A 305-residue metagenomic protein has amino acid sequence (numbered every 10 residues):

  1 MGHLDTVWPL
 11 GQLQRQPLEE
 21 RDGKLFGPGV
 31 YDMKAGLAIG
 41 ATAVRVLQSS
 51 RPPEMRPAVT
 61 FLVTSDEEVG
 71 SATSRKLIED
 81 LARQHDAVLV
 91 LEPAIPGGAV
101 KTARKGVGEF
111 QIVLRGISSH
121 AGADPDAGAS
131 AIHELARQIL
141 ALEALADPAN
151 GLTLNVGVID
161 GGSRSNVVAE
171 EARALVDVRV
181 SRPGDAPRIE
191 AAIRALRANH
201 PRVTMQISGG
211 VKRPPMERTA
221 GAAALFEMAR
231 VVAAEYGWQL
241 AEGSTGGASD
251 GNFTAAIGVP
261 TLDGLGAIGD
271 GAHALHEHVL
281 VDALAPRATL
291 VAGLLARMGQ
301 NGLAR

Functional and structural regions predicted by a protein language model:
M1-G2, L62-T64, L89-E92, V113-R115 (+1 more regions): Short beta-strand segments
M1-V63, L275, L280, A285-P286: Active-site metal-coordination/substrate-binding segment of hydrolases, especially metallo-dependent peptidases
W8, P93-G98, T102, E109-R305: Metal-dependent amide/peptide-bond hydrolase catalytic core, centered on the "pita-bread" metallohydrolase fold
Q14, R21, Q84, I257-G258: Short, structured coil segments at secondary-structure junctions
R15, R56, H85, G151-T153 (+1 more regions): A structure-centric signal for secondary-structure junctions around beta-strands
Q16, R45-L47, E79, K105 (+3 more regions): Residues in and immediately flanking transmembrane alpha helices
G27-Y31, T64, A121-A129: Flexible, glycine/proline-enriched loop segments at strand-loop-helix junctions that form or flank small-ligand binding
M33-V107, G299, L303-R305: Acidic/histidine-rich catalytic neighborhood of metal-dependent amide-processing enzymes
